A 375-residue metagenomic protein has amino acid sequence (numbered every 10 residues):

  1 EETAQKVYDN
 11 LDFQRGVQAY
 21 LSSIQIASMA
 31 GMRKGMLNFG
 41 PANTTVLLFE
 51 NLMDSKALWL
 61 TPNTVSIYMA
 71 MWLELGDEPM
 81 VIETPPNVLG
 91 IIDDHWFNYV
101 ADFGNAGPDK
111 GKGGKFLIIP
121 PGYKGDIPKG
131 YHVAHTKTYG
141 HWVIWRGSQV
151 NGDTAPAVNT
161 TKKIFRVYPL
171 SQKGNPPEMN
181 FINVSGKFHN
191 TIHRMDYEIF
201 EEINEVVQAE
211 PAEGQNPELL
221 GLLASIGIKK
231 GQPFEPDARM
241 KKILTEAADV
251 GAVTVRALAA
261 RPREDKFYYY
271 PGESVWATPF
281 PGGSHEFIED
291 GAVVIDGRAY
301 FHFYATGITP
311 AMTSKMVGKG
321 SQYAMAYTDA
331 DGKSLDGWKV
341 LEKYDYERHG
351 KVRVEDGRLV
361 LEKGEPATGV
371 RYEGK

Functional and structural regions predicted by a protein language model:
E1-A330: A compositional/structural signature for long, glycine/proline-rich flexible linkers and loops on extracytoplasmic
Y327-K375: Carbohydrate-interacting regions of secretory-pathway proteins
